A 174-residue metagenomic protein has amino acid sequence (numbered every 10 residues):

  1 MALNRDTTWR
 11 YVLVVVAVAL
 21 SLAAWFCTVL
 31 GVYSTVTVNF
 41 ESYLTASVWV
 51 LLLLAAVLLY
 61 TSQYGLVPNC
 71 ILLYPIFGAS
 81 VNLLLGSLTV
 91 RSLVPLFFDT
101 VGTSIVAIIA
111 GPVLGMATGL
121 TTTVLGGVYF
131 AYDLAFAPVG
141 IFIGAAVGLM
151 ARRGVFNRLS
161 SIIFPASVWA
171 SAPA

Functional and structural regions predicted by a protein language model:
M1-A174: Loop-helix junctions at membrane interfaces
